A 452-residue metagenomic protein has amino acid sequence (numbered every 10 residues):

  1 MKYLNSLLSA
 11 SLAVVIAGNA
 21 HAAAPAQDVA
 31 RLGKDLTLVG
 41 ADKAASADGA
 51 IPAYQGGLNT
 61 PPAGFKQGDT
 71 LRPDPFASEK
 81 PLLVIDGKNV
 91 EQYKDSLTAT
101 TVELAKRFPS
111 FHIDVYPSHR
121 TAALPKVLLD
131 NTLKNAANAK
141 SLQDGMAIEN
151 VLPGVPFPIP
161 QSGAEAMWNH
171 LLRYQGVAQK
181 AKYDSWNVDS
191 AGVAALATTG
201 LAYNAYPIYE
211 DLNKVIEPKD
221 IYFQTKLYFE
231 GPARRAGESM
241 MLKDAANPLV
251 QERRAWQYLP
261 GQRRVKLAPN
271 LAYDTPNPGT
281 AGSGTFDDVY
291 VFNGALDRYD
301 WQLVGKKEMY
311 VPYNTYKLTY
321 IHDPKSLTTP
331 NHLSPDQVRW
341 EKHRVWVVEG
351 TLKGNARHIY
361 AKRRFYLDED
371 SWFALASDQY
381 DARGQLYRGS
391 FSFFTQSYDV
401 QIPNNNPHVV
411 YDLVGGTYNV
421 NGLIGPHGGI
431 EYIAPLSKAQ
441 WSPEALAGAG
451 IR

Functional and structural regions predicted by a protein language model:
M1-H21: Gram-negative bacterial Sec-dependent N-terminal signal peptides
A10, I16, G56-A63, S190-A195 (+3 more regions): Short amphipathic alpha-helical patches
A22-A23, A47, F65-K66, R72-P75 (+4 more regions): Charged/polar interaction segments and conserved charged motifs
A23-A24, V29-G56, T98, K226-G294 (+1 more regions): Gly/Pro-enriched, hydrophobic low-complexity segments that function as extracytoplasmic propeptides/linkers
A26-E252, L259: Solvent-exposed N-terminal domain segments of exported/luminal and surface proteins
A181-S190, A194-G231, V289-F365, L375: Extended beta-strand-rich segments in extracellular/periplasmic secretory proteins, especially within noncatalytic
G425-R452: Long, C-terminal catalytic modules of enzymes
